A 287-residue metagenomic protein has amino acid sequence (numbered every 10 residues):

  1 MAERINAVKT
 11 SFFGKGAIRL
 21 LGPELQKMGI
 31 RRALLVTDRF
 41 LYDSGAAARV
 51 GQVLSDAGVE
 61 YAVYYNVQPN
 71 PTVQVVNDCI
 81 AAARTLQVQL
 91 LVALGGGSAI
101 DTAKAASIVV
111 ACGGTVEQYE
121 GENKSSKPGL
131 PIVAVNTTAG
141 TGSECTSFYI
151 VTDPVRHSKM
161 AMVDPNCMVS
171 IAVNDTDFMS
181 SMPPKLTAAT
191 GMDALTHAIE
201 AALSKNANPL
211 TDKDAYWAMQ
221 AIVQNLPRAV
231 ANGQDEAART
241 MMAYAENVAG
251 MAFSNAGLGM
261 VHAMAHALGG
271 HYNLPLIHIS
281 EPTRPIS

Functional and structural regions predicted by a protein language model:
M1-M28: N-terminal amphipathic/basic leader segments beginning at the initiator methionine
R19, A111-A207: A glycine/threonine-rich phosphate-anchoring loop and its flanking beta-alpha core in nucleotide/phosphate-binding
R19-L34, V53-A57, T85: Glycine-rich phosphate/diphosphate-binding loops that line cofactor/substrate pockets in enzymes
Y42-T115, R228-R239: N-terminal small/polar loop signature for handling phosphorylated ligands or for N-terminal nucleophile
P184-V248, A252: C-terminal and late-domain segments of enzyme folds
A256-S280: C-terminal catalytic subdomain
I277-H278, P285-S287: Single conserved hydrophobic/aromatic residue that forms the stacking wall/gate of nucleotide- or nucleobase-binding
